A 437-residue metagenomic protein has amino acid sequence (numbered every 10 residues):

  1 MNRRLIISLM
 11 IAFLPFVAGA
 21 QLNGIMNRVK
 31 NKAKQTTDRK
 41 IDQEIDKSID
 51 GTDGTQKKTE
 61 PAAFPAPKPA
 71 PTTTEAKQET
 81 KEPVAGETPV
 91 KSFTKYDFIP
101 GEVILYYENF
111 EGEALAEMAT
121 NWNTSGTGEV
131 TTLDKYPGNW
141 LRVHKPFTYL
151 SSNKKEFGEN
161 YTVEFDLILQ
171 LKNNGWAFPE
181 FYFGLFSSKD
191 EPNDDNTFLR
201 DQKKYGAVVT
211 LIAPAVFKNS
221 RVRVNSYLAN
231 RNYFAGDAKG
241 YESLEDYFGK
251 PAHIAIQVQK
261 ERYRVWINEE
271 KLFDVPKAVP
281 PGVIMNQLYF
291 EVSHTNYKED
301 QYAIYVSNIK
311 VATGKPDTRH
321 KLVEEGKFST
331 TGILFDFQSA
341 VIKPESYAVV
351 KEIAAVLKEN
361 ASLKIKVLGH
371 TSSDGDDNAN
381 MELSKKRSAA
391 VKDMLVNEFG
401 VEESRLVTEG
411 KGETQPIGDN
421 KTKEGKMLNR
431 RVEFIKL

Functional and structural regions predicted by a protein language model:
M1-M26: Bacterial Sec-dependent N-terminal signal peptides
T80-W122, E324: Extracellular carbohydrate-recognition regions
F110, F165, D246-K277: Carbohydrate-binding surfaces in secreted/extracellular proteins
A116-W140, P146: Extracellular glycan-recognition surfaces and repeat-rich motifs
T127-T131, F273, A278-K364: Periplasmic peptidoglycan-binding/tethering modules of Gram-negative envelope proteins
R142-L228, G314-K315: Secretory/extracellular carbohydrate-interaction modules and structurally similar beta-sandwich "look-alikes"
S226-H253: Short, aromatic/His-centered strand-loop micro-motif at the edge of beta-sheets
H370-L437: Periplasmic OmpA-like peptidoglycan-binding domain that tethers envelope proteins to the cell wall
